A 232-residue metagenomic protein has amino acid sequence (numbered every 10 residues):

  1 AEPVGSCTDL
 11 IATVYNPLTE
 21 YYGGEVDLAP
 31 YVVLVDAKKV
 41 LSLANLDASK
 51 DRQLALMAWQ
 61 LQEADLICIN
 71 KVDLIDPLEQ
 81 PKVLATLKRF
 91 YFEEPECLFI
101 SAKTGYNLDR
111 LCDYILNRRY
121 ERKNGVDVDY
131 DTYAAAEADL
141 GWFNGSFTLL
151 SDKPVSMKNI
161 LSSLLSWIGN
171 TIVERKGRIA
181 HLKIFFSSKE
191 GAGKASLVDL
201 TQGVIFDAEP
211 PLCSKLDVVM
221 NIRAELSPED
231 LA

Functional and structural regions predicted by a protein language model:
A1-P3, I67-K71, T148, V219-R223: Short glycine-rich or small-residue beta-strand-to-loop segments that form or flank ligand, phosphate, metal/Fe-S
P3-N16, G23-D51, L66-Q80: Conserved Switch II/interswitch segment of TRAFAC-class P-loop GTPases
I11-A12, Q80-P81, D109, K158-L161 (+1 more regions): Conserved strand-to-helix beginnings and helix N-cap segments that scaffold or border functional pockets
T19, G23, D36, P77 (+5 more regions): Non-catalytic alpha-helical coupling and interface elements of nucleotide-dependent molecular machines and regulators
V26-P30, P95-E96, A180-L182: Residue-level recognition of the N-termini of beta-strands and the immediately preceding loop/turn
L54-E137: Canonical P-loop GTPase G-domain recognition
N117-A232: P-loop NTP-binding site
